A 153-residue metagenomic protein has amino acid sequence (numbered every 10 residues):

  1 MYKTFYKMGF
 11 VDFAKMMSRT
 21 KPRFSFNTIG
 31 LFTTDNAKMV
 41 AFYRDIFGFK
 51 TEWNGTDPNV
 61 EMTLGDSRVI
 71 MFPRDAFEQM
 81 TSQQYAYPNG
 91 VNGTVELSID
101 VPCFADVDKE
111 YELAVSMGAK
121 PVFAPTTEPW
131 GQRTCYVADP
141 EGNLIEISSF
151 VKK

Functional and structural regions predicted by a protein language model:
Y2-T28, K50-F104, D108-A138, S149-K153: Vicinal oxygen chelate
T33-D35, P129: Conserved beta-strand-loop-alpha-helix junction that forms the acyl-donor binding cleft
N36-A37, F104: Alpha-helix N-cap/helix-start and coil->helix boundary motif
A37-K38, K109: Alpha-helical macromolecular-interaction surfaces
M39-R44, A114, D139-G142: Conserved active-site tyrosine of GNAT-family acetyltransferases
L144-I147: Short glycine-/small-residue motifs
